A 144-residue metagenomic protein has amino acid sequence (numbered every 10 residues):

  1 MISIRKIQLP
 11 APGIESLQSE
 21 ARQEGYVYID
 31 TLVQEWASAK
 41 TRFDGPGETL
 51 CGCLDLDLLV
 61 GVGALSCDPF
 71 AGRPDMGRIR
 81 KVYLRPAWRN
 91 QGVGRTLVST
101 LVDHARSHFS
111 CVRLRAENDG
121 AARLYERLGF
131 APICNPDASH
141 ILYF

Functional and structural regions predicted by a protein language model:
M1-S38: Short amphipathic alpha-helix that is part of the acyltransferase structural core
K40-G52, R78: A short helix-loop-beta-strand connector motif used in the catalytic cores of GNAT acetyltransferases and, in some
G52, L58-D68, R78, Y83: Conserved beta-strand in the GNAT
R80, R85, R89, E117: Residue-level recognition of the GNAT/N-acetyltransferase active site
A87-W88, G92-T100: Conserved acetyl-CoA pyrophosphate-binding loop and the N-cap/start of the following alpha-helix in GNAT-like
R95, N118-P136: Conserved active-site alpha-helix within GNAT-family acetyltransferase domains
A105-E117: Conserved GNAT acetyl-CoA-binding A-motif
